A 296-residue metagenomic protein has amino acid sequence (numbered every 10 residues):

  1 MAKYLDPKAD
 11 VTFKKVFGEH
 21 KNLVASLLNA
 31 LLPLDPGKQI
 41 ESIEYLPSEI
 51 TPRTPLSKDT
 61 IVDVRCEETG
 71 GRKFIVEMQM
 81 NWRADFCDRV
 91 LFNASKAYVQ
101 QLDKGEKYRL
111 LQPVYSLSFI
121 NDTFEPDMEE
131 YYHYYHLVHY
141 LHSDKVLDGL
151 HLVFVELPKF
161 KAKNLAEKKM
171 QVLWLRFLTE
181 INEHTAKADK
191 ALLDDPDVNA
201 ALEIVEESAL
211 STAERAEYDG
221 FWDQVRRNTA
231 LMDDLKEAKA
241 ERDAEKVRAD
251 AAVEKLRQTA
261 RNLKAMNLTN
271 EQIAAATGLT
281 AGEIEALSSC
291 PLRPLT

Functional and structural regions predicted by a protein language model:
M1-T212: Conserved single-residue anchors adjacent to enzymatic active/cofactor-binding motifs
F74-Q79, T179-T296: Short, charged alpha-helical interaction segments and adjacent helix-coil junctions
